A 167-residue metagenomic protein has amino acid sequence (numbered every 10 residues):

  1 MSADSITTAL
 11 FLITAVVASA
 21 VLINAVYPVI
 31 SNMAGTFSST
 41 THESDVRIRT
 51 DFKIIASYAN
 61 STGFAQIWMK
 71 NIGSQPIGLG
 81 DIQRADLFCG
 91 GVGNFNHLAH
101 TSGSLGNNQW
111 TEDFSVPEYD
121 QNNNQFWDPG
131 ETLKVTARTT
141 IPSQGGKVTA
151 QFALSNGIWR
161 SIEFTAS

Functional and structural regions predicted by a protein language model:
M1: Substrate/ligand-engaging "lid" and interaction regions
D4, A9-T41: C-terminal juxtamembrane segment of a hydrophobic transmembrane alpha-helix
V29-S167: N-terminal export/assembly leader peptides and their processing motifs that target proteins to secretory
